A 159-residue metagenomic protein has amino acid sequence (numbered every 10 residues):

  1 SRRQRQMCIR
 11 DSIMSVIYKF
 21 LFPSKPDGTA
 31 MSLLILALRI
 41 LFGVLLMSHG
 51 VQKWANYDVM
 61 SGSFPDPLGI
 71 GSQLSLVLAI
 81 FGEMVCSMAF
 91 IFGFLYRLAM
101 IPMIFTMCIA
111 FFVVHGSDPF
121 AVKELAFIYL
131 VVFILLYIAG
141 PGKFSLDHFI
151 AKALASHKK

Functional and structural regions predicted by a protein language model:
S1-D11: Single conserved hydrophobic/aromatic residue that forms the stacking wall/gate of nucleotide- or nucleobase-binding
R10-A55, Q73-F81, V85-M88, F92-K159: Extended, low-polarity transmembrane helix blocks
M60-Q73: Perimembrane loop-to-helix junctions flanking transmembrane segments
